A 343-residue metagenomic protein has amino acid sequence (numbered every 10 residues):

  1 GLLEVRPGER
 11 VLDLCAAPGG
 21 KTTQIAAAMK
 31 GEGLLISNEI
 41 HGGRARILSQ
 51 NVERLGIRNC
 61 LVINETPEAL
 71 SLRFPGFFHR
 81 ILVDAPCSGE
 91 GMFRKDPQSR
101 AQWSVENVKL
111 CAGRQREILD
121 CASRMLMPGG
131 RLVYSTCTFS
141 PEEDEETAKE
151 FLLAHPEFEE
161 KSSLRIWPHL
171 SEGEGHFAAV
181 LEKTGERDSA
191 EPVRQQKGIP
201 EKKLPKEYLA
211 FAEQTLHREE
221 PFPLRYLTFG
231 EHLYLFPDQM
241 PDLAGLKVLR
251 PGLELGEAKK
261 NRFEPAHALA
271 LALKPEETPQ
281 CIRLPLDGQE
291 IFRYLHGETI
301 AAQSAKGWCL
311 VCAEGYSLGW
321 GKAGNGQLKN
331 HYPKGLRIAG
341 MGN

Functional and structural regions predicted by a protein language model:
R6-E9, A69-L82: A short acidic, Gly/Pro-enriched loop at the edge of an enzyme's catalytic core that lines a small-molecule cofactor
G8-A17: Conserved class I S-adenosyl-L-methionine
P18-G31: Conserved SAM-binding loop of SAM-dependent methyltransferases across substrates and taxa, primarily the Class I
M29-K30, L126-P128: Helix-to-beta-strand junctions that scaffold the AdoMet/dcAdoMet cofactor pocket in Class I SAM-dependent enzymes
N38-G76: S-adenosyl-L-methionine
G43, H79-D120, V133, C137-D144: Mobile active-site "lid"/loop adjacent to the S-adenosyl-L-methionine
F78, G113, R131-Y134, T138-M240: Class I S-adenosyl-L-methionine
T184-N343: Polybasic, low-complexity RNA-engagement segments
